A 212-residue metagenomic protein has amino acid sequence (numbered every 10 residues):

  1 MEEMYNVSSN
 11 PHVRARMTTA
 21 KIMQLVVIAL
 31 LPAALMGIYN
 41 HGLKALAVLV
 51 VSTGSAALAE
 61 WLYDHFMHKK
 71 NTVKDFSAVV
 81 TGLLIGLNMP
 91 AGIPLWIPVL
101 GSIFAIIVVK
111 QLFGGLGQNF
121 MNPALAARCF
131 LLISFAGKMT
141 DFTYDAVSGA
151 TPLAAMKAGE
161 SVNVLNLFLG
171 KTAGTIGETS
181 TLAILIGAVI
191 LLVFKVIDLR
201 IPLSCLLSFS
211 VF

Functional and structural regions predicted by a protein language model:
M1-A57: N-terminal signal-anchor module of multipass membrane proteins
N10, L58-K70, I106-G117, I184-K195: C-terminal ends of transmembrane helices
V13-M23, D64-K74, G92-I93, L169-G177 (+1 more regions): Short, amphipathic, aromatic/basic-enriched membrane-interface segments that mark the entry/exit of transmembrane
L25-A33, V48-E60, S77-G82, G86 (+7 more regions): Alpha-helical transmembrane segments in multi-pass membrane proteins
G42-S55, G92-G101, K171-T181: Structural signature of hydrophobic alpha-helical transmembrane segments
S77-A78, L83-A146: Membrane-interface helix-loop-helix junctions at boundaries between adjacent transmembrane segments
G117-L185: Long hydrophobic alpha-helical segments that form multi-pass transmembrane helix bundles in integral membrane proteins
S180-F212: Oxyanion-binding "anion nests"
